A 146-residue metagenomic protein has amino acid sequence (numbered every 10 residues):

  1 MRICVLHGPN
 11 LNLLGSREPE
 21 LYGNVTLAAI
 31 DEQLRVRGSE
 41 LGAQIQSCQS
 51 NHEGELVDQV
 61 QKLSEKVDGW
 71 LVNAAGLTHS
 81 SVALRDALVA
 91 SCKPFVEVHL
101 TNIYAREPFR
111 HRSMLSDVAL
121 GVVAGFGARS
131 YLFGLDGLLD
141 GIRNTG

Functional and structural regions predicted by a protein language model:
M1-I3: Extreme N-terminal starter segment of soluble prokaryotic enzymes
P9-L11, A75-T78, T101-I103: Short glycine-rich anion-binding loops that position phosphate/pyrophosphate groups of nucleotides and phosphorylated
L14-A28: Glycine- and acidic-residue-enriched helix-capping/strand-helix junction motifs
Q44-G54: Short beta->alpha junction loops
L63-W70: Short acidic/histidine-rich motifs immediately flanking catalytic phosphotransfer sites in two-component signaling
S81-S91: Short Gly/Thr/Asp-enriched flexible loops that form oxyanion-binding sites at enzyme active sites
A90-R106: Short, acidic/small-residue loops that bind anionic groups at enzyme active sites
A105-G146: Short, glycine-/small-residue-rich phosphate/pyrophosphate-handling segment
